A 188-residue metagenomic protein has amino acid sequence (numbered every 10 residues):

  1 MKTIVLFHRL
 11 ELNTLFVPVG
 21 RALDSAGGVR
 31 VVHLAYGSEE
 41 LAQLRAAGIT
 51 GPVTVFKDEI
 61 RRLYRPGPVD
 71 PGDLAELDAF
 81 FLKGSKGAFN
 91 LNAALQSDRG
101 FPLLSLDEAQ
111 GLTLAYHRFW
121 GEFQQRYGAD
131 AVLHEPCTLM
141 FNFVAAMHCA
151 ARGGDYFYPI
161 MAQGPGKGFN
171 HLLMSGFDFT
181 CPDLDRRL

Functional and structural regions predicted by a protein language model:
M1-E11, Y36, L133: Nucleotide-activated donor-dependent transferases that construct or modify glycoconjugates
K2-I4, R30-V32, D130-A131, G153-F157: Beta-sheet entry/capping signal
L6, Q124-T138: Short N-terminal targeting/anchoring amphipathic segment
H8-R21, H33: Charged, amphipathic alpha-helical stretches
L12-V17, E40-L41, M140-F143: Short, well-ordered alpha-helical microsegments
A22, A26-W120, M161-L188: Conserved N-terminal ligand/cofactor-binding loop architecture of enzyme catalytic domains
A35, E135-P136, F143, Y158-A162: Glycine-rich, histidine-containing beta strand-loop boundary motifs that form or position
Q124-G128, V144-Y156: Glycosyltransferases and closely related glycan-assembly transferases that use nucleotide-activated donors
